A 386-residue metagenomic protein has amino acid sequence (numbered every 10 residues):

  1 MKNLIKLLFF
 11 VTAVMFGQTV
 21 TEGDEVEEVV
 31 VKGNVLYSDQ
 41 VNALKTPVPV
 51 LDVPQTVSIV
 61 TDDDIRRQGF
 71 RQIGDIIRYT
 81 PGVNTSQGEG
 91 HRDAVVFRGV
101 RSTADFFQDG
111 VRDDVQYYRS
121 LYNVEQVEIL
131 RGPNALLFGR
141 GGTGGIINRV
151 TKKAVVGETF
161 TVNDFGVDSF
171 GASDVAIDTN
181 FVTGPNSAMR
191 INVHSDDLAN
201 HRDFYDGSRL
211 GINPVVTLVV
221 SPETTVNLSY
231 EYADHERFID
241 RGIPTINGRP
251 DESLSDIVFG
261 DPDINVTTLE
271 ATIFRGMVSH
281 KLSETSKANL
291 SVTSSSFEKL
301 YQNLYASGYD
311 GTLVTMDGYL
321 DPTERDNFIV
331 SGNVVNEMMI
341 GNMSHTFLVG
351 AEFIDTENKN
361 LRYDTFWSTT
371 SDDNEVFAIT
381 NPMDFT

Functional and structural regions predicted by a protein language model:
V26-E158: Acidic, small-polar-rich N-terminal luminal/periplasmic segments of exported/outer-membrane proteins
V60, Q68, R92, G144 (+6 more regions): Transmembrane beta-barrel architecture of outer-membrane proteins
N123-E125, L136-P214, V220-T224: Outer-membrane beta-barrel translocator/receptor signature
L130, D178-N180, N192, V215-V219 (+5 more regions): Transmembrane beta-barrel domains of outer membrane proteins
K152, G157-D178, N342, A351-T386: Outer-membrane beta-barrel transmembrane domain signature of Gram-negative proteins, especially the mid-to-C-terminal
N163-V167, I191-S195, L228-Y232, L290-S294 (+1 more regions): Transmembrane beta-barrel strands of outer-membrane/channel proteins
G184-N186, V219-E223, S283-T285, V335 (+1 more regions): Outer-membrane beta-barrel channels and translocator barrels
D196, N200, I212-K281, S294-R325 (+1 more regions): Acidic/polar loop-and-plug regions of large Gram-negative outer-membrane beta-barrel proteins
